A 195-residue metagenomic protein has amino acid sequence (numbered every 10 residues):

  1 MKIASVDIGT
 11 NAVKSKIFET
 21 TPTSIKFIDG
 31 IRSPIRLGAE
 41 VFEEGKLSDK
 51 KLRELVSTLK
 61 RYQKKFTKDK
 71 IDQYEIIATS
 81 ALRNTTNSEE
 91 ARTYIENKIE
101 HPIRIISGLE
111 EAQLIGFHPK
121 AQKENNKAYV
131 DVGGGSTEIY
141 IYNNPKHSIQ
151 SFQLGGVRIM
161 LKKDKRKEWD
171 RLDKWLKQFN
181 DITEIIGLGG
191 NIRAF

Functional and structural regions predicted by a protein language model:
M1-T10, K16-V130, Y140-F195: Nucleotide/phosphate-binding catalytic cleft detector across ATP-hydrolyzing and phosphate-transferring enzymes
N11-A12, G135: Short acidic, Gly/Ser-rich segments with clustered Asp/Glu that frequently serve as metal-coordination loops in enzyme
